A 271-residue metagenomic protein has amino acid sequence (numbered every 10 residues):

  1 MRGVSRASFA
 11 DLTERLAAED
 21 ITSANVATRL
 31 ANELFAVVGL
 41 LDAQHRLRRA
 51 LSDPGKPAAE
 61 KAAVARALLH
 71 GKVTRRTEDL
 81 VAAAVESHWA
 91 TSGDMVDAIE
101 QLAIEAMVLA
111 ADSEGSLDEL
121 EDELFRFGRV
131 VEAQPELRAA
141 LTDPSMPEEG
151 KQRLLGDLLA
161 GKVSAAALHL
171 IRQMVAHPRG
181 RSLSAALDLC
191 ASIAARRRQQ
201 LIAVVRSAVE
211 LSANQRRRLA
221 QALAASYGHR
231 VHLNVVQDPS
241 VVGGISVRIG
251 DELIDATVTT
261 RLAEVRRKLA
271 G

Functional and structural regions predicted by a protein language model:
M1-S246, E252, A256-G271: Elongated, mostly alpha-helical coiled-coil "stalk/stator" tethers of large membrane protein machines
